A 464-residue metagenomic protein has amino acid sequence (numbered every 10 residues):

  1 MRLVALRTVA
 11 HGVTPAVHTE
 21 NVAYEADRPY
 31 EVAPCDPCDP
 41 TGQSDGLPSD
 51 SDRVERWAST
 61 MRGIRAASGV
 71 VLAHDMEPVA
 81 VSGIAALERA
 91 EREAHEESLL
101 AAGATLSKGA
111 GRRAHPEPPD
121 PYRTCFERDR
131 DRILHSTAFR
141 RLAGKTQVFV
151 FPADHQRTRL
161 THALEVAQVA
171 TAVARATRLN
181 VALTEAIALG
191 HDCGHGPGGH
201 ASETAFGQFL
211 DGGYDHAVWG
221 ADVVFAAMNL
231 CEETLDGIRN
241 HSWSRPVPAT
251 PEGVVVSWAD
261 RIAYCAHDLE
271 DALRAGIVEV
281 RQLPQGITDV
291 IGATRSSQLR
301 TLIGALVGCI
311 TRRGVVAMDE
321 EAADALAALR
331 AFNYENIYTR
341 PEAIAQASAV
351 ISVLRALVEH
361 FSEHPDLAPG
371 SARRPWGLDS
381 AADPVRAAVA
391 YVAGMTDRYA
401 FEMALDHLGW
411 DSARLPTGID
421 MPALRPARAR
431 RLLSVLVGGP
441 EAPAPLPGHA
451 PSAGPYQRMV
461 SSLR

Functional and structural regions predicted by a protein language model:
M1-L160, A170-V173, N180-A182, S202 (+1 more regions): Histidine-centered, transition-metal-coordinating active-site segments
A163: Conserved catalytic Lys-bearing alpha helix of Rossmann-like short-chain dehydrogenase/reductases
L183-F209, A217: Aspartate-rich (DDxxD/NDxxD/DxxxD) Mg2+/diphosphate-binding motifs and their adjoining helix-loop segments
